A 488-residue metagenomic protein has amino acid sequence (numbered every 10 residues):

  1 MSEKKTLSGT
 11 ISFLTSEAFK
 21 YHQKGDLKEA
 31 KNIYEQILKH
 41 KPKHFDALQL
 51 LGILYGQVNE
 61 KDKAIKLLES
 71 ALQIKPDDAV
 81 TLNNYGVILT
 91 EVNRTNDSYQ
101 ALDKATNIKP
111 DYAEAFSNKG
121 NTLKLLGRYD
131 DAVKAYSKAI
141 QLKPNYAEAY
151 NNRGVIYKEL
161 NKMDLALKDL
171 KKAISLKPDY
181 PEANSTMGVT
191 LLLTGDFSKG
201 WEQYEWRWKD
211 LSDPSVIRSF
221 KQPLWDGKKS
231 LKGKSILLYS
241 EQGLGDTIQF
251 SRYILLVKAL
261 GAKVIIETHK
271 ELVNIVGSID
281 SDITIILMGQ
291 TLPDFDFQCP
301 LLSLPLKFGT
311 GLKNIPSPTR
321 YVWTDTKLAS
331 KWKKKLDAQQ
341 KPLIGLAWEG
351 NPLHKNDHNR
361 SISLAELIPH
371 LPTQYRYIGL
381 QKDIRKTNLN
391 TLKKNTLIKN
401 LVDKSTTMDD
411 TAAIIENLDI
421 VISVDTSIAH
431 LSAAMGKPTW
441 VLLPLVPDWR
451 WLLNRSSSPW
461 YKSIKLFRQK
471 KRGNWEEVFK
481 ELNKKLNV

Functional and structural regions predicted by a protein language model:
M1-I420, D425-V488: Alpha-helical solenoid repeat scaffolds of the TPR/TPR-like class and their adjacent stem/linker regions that mediate
